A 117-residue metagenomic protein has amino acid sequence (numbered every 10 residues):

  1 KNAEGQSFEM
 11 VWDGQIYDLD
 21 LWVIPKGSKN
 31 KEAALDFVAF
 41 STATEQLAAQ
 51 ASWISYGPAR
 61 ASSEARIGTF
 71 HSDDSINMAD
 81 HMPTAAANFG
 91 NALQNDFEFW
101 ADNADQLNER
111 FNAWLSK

Functional and structural regions predicted by a protein language model:
K1-D13, V23: Ligand-binding pocket segment of bilobal, Venus flytrap-like solute-binding proteins
S7, Y17, A48-A51, N95 (+1 more regions): Alpha-helical structural elements
E9, W22, A92-D96: Residue-level detector of alpha-helix boundaries and kinks
I16, D20, P25-N91: Mature extracytoplasmic/periplasmic domains
T84-K117: Conserved C-terminal helix/tail region of periplasmic/extracytoplasmic solute-binding proteins
